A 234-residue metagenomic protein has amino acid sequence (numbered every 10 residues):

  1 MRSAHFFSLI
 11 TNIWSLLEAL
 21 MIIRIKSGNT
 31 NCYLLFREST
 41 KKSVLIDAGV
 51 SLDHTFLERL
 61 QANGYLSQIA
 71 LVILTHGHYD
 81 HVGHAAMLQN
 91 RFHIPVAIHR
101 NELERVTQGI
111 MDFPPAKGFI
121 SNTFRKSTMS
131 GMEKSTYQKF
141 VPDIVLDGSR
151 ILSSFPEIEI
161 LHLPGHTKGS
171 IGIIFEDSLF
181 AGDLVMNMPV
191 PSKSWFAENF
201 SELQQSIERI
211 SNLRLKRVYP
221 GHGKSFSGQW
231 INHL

Functional and structural regions predicted by a protein language model:
L17-Q61, G172-N187: Conserved beta-strand hairpin/beta-sheet module of binuclear metal-dependent hydrolase folds, prominently
V44-I46, I73, V96, F180 (+1 more regions): Residue-level marker for buried hydrophobic side chains located in beta-strands that build the well-ordered beta-sheet
S51, E157-H233: Metallo-beta-lactamase
A62-V145: Active-site HxH/HxHxD metal-binding segment of metal-dependent hydrolases
N63-S67, S153-P156, L213: Glycine-rich phosphate-binding loop signature in dinucleotide/nucleotide-binding domains
G148-R150: Anionic-ligand binding region
